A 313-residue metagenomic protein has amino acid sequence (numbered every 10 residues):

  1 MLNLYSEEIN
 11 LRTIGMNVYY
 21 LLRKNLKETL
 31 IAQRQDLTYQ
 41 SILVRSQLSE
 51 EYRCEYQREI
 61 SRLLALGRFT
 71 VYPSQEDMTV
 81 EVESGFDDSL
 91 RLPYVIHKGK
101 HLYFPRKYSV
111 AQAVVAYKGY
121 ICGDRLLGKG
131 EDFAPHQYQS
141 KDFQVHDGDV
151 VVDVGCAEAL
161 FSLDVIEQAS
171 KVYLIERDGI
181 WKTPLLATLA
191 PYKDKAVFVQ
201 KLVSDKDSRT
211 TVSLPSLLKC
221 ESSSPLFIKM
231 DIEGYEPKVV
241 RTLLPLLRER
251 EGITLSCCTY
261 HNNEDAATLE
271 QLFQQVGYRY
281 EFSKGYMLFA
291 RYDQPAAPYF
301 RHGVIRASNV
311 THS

Functional and structural regions predicted by a protein language model:
L2-Q168, Y173-I175, K219-E221, A266-A267 (+1 more regions): S-adenosyl-L-methionine
G155, K229-E233: Conserved S-adenosyl-L-methionine
D164, Q168, P184-T188, V239-L246 (+1 more regions): A short acidic, amphipathic alpha-helical/loop segment
D178-S222: S-adenosyl-L-methionine
S204, Y260-N262, G285: Active-site beta-loop-alpha junctions enriched in small/polar residues
S223-K229: Short SAM/SAH-binding signature in class I
I228, E251-Y260: Conserved beta-strand signature within the Rossmann-like core of class I S-adenosyl-L-methionine
